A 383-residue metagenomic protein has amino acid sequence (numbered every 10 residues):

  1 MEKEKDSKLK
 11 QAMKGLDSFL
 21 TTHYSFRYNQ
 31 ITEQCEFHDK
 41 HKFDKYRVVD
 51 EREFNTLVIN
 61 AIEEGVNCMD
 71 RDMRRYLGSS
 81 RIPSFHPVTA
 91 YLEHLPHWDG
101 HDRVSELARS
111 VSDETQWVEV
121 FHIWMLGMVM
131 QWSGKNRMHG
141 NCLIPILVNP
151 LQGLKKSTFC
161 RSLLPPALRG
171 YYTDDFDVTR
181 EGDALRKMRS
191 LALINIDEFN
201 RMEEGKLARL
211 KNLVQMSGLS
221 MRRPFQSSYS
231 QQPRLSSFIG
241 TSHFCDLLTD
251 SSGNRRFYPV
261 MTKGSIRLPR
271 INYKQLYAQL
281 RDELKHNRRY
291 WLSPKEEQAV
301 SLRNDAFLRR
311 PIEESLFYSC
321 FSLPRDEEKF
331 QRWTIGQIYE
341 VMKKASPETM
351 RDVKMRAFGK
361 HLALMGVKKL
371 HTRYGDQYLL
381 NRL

Functional and structural regions predicted by a protein language model:
M1-H101, T115-E119, E348-T349, K368 (+1 more regions): N-terminal nucleic-acid engagement/recognition segments and initiation subdomains in replication, restriction
S79-R189: P-loop NTPase catalytic core of nucleic-acid-dependent motor ATPases
A184-R189, R223-T241: AAA+/SF3 P-loop NTPase mechanochemical coupling elements
A192-Q215, L248-G253: Conserved AAA+/SF3 P-loop NTPase catalytic/coupling segment centered on the Walker-B
A208-S230: Conserved catalytic/switch belt of AAA+ P-loop NTPases
Q226, R267, F330-L383: Positively charged interface segments
L248-R267: A short helix-turn-beta junction within AAA+ P-loop NTPase domains corresponding to the substrate/partner-engaging
H286-K329: Conserved alpha/beta core segments of nucleic-acid transaction machinery
